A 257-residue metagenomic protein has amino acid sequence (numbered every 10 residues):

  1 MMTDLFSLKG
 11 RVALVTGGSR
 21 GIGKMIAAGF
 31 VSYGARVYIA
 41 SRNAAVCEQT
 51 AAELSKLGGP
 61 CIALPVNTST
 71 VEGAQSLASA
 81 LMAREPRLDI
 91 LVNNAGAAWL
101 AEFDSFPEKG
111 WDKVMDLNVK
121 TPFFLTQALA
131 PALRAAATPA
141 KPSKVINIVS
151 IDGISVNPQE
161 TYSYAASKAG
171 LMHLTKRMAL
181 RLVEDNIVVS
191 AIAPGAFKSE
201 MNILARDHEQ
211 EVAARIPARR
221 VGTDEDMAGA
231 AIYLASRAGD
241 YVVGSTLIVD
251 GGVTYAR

Functional and structural regions predicted by a protein language model:
M2-L5, S155, I232, V243-R257: Short C-terminal tail/terminal secondary-structure segment of NAD(P)H-dependent dehydrogenase/reductase domains
S19-R20, N43: Conserved glycine-rich cofactor-binding loop
E102-F103, P107-M115, V212: Substrate-binding pocket helix/loop in short-chain dehydrogenase/reductase
T126, S167, T175: Active-site helix of classical SDR
P131, L180-R181, D240: Alpha-helical segment proximal to the catalytic Tyr-Lys
S150: Residue(s) in the substrate-gating loop at a strand-loop-helix junction that position the organic substrate next
V183, V188, V242-G244: Short, small/polar-rich loop/turn modules that mediate ligand/substrate recognition or access, typified
